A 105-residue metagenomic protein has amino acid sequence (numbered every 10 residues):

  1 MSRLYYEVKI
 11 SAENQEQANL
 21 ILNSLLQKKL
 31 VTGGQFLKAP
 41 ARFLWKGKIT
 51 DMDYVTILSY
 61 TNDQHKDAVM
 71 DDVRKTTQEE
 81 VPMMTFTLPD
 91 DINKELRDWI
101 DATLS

Functional and structural regions predicted by a protein language model:
M1-S105: Positively charged, small/polar-rich N-terminal and surface patches that mediate targeting and assembly and bind
